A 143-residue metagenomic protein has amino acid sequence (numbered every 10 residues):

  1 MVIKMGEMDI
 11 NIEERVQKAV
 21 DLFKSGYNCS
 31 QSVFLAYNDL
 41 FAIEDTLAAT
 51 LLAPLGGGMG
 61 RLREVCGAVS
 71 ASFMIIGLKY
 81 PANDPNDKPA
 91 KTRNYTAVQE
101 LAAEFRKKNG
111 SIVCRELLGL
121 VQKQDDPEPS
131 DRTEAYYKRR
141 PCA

Functional and structural regions predicted by a protein language model:
V2, Y27-E44, G119: An acidic intrinsically disordered interaction segment
V2-S25: Polybasic, low-complexity association/targeting segments
I3, E7, N94-A143: C-terminal binding/interaction regions
M5-I10, Y37-P54, Q124-P127: Acidic-glycine-rich active-site phosphate/pyrophosphate-binding loop
Q17-K24, L55-R63, A135-R140: A short glycine/serine-rich beta->alpha loop
F41-T50, I76-A97: Phosphate-handling active-site elements
G60-M74: Conserved phosphate/anionic-ligand binding catalytic regions in large, soluble enzymes, centered on
